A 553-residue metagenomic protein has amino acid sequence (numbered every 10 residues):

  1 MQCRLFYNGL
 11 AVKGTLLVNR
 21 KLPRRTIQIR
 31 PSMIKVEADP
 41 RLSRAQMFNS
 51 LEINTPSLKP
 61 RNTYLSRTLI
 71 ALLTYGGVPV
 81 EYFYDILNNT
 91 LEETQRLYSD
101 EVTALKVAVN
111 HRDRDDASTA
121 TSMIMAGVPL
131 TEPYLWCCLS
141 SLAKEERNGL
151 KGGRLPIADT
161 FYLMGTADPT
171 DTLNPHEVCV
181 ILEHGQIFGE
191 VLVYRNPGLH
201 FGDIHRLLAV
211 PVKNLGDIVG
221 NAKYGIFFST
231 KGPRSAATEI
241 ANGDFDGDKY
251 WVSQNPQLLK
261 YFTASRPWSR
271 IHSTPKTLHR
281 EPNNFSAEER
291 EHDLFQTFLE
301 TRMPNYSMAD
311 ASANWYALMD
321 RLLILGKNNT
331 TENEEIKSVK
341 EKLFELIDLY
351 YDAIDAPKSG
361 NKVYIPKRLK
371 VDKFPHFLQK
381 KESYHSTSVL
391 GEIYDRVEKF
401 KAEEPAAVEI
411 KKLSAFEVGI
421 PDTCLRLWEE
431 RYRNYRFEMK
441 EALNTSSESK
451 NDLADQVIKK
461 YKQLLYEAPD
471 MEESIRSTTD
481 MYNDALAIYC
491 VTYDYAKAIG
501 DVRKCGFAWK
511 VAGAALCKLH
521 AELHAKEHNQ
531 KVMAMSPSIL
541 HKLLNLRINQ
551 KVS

Functional and structural regions predicted by a protein language model:
M1-N242, D248-K249, S253-S553: Beta-strand-enriched accessory nucleic-acid recognition/scaffold domains that flank the catalytic cores of large
